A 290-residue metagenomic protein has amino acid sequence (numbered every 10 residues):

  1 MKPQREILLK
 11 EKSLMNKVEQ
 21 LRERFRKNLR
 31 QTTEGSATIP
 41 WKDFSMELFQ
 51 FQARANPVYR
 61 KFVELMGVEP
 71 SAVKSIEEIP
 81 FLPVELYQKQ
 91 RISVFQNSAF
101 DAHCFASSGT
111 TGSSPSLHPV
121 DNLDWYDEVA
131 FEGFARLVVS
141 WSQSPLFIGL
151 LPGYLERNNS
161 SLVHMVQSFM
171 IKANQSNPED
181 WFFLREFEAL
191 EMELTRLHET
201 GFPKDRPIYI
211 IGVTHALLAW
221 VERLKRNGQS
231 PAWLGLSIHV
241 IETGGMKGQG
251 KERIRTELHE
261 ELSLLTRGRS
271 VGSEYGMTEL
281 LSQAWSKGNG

Functional and structural regions predicted by a protein language model:
K2-L29, I39-F51, A55, V139 (+4 more regions): Active-site glycine/GP-rich loop and adjacent strand/helix microenvironment that borders small-molecule binding pockets
I39, F51-A106, S113-P119, V129-S140: Active-site diphosphate/adenylate-binding microenvironment
L86, D121-D124, Q143, F147-L150: Histidine- and aromatic-rich ligand-binding microenvironments
T111-S114, T278: Gly/Ser/Thr-rich beta-alpha loop segments that engage phosphate groups in nucleotides
N122-A130, N158, E186: Phosphate/oxyanion-binding active-site loops and adjacent basic polyanion-contact surfaces
L162: Residue(s) in the substrate-gating loop at a strand-loop-helix junction that position the organic substrate next
